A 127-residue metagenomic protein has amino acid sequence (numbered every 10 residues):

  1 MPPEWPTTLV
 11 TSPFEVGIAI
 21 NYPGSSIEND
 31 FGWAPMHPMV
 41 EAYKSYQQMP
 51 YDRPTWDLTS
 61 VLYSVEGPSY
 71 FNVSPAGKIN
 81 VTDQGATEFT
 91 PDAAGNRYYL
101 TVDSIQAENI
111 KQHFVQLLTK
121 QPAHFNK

Functional and structural regions predicted by a protein language model:
M1-K127: N-terminal acidic, glycine/proline-rich low-complexity segments
